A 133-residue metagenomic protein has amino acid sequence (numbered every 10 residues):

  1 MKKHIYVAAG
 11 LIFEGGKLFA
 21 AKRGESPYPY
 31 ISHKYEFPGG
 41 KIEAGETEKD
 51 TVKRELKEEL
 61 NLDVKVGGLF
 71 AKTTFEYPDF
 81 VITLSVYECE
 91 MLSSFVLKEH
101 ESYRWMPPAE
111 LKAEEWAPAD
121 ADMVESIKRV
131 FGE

Functional and structural regions predicted by a protein language model:
M1-F19, K41: Conserved N-terminal beta-strand and adjoining loop/helix that marks the start of the Nudix/MutT-like hydrolase domain
Y6-A8, G16, I82-S85, E101: Change "...and in nucleic-acid phosphodiester-cleaving endonucleases..." to "...and in nucleic-acid processing enzymes
I12-F13, A20, C89, W105: Conserved hydrophobic "DFG−1" position in protein kinase catalytic cores
K17-E58: Conserved Nudix-box catalytic region and its N-terminal flanking loop in Nudix hydrolases and closely related
Y28, V86, V96-E133: Nudix hydrolase/Nudix homology domain
E59-V66: Short secondary-structure junctions
D63, K72-F95, R104, P108 (+1 more regions): Active-site-adjacent beta-strand/loop module that shapes the phosphate/pyrophosphate-binding cleft
